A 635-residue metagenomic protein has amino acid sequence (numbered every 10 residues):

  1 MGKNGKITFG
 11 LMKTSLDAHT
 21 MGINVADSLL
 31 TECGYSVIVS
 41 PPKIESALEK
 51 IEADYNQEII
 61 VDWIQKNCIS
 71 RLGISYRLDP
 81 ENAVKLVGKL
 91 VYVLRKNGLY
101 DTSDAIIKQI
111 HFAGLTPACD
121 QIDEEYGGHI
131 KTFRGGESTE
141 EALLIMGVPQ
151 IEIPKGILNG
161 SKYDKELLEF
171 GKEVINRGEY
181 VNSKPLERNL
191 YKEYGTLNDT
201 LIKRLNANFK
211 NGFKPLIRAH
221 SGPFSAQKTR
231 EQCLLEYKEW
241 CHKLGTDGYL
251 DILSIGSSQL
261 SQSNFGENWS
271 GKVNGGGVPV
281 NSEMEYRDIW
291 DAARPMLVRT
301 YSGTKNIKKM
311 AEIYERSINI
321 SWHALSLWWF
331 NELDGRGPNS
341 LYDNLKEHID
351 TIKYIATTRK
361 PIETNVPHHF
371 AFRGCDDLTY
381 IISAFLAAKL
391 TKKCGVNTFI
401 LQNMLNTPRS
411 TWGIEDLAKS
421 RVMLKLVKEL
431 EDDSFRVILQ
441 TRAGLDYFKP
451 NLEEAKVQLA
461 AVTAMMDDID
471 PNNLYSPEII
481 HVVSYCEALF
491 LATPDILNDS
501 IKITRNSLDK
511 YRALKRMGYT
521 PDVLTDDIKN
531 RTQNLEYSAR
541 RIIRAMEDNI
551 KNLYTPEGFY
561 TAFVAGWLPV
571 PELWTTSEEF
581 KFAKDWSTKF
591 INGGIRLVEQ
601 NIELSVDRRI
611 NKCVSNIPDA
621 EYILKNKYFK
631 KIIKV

Functional and structural regions predicted by a protein language model:
K6-G10, S36: Residues that mark the start of a beta-strand
L16, K50, Q227-R230, T300 (+6 more regions): Hydrophobic alpha-helical scaffolding
G22-D27, S420: Short, highly selective alpha-helical patches that border small-molecule cofactor pockets in redox/cofactor-processing
V25-V39, E429: Short helix-loop-beta junction
E32, S40-R71, Y76-V84, G88-A388 (+2 more regions): Catalytic alpha/beta active-site cores
E415-E431, I438-T588: Active-site capping/gating regions of soluble enzymes
Y560-V635: Extended hydrophobic packing segments that form well-structured cores
